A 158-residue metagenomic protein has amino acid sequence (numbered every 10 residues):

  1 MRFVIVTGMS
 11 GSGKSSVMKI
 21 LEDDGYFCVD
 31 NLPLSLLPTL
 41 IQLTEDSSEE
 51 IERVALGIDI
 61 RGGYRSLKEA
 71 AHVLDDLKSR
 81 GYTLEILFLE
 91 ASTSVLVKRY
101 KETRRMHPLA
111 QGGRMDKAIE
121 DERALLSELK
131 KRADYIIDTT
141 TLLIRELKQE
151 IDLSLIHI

Functional and structural regions predicted by a protein language model:
V6: Hydrophobic anchor at the beta1->P-loop junction of P-loop NTPases
M9: P-loop (Walker A) phosphate-binding loop of NTP-binding proteins
G13: Conserved glycine(s) of the Walker
D23-D30: Post-Walker A helix-loop "phosphate-sensing" segment adjacent to the P-loop in P-loop NTPases
D30-N31, P38-D75: Conserved nucleotide-sensing/catalytic segment adjacent to the nucleotide-binding pocket in NTP-handling enzymes
S79-K101, I137-D138: Conserved phosphate-donor/acceptor-positioning beta-strand/loop module used by diverse small-molecule
I156-I158: Conserved small/polar residues in nucleotide/adenosyl-binding loops
